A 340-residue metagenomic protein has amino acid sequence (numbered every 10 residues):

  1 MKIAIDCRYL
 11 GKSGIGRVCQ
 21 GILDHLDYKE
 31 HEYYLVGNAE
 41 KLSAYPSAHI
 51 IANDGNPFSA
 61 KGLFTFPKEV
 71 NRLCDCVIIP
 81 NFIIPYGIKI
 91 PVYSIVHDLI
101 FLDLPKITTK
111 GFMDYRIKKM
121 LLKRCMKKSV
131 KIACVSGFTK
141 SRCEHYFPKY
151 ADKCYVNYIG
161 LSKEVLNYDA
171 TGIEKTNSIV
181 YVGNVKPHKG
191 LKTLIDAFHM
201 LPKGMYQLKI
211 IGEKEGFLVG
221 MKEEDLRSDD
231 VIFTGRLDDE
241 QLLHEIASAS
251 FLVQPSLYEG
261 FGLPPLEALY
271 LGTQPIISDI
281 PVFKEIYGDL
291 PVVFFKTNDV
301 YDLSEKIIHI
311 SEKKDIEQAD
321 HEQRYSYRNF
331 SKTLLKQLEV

Functional and structural regions predicted by a protein language model:
M1-V340: Carbohydrate transferase catalytic cores enriched for Leloir-type hexosyltransferases
